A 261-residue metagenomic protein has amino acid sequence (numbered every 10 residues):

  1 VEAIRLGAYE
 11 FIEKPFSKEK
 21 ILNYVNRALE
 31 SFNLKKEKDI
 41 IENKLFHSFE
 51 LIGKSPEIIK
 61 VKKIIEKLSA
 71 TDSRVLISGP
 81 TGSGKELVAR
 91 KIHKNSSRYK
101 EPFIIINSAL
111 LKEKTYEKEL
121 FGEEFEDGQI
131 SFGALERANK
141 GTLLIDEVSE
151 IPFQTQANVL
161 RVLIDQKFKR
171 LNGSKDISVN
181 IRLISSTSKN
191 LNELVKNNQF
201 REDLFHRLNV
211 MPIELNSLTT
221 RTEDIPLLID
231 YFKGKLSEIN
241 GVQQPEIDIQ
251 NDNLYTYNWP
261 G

Functional and structural regions predicted by a protein language model:
V1, T81, T187: Conserved phosphate-coupling serine/threonine residues in phosphotransfer and NTP-handling enzymes
E2-L6, K18-L34, I40, K63 (+6 more regions): CheY-like receiver
E13-F16, I64-D127, E136-P152, S217-T222: Conserved post-Walker A coupling segment in P-loop NTPases
K18-P80: Flexible nucleotide-interacting loop at or near the entrance of a catalytic core
E19, N23-L29, K54-E57, A70 (+3 more regions): Nucleotide-binding/hydrolysis machinery
V75, K91, E113-K118, I130-Q166 (+4 more regions): Conserved AAA+/SF3 P-loop NTPase catalytic/coupling segment centered on the Walker-B
